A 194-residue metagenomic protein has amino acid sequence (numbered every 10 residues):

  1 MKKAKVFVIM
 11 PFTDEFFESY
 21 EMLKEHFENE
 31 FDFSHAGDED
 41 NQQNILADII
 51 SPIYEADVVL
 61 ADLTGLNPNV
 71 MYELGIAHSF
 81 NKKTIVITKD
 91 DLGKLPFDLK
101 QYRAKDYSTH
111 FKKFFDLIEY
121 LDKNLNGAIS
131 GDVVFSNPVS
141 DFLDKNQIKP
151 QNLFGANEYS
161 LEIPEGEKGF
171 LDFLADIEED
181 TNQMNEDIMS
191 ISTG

Functional and structural regions predicted by a protein language model:
M1-Q42, I49-A56: Conserved N-terminal substructure of TIR/SEFIR domains
A4, F31, E55-D57, F80-T84 (+1 more regions): Short glycine-/polar-rich loops that comprise or flank the Walker A/P-loop and associated switch/sensor motifs
F17-E21, L46-A47, M71, F115-I118: Conserved strand-to-helix beginnings and helix N-cap segments that scaffold or border functional pockets
E39-I45, L66-V70: Short acidic loop-to-helix transition motifs that present clustered carboxylates
G65-A128: Cross-kingdom TIR/SEFIR domain
R103-D176, D180-Q183, D187: C-terminal interaction surface of TIR/SEFIR-family domains
D187-G194: Interfaces that engage single-stranded nucleic acids at replication/repair/recombination sites
